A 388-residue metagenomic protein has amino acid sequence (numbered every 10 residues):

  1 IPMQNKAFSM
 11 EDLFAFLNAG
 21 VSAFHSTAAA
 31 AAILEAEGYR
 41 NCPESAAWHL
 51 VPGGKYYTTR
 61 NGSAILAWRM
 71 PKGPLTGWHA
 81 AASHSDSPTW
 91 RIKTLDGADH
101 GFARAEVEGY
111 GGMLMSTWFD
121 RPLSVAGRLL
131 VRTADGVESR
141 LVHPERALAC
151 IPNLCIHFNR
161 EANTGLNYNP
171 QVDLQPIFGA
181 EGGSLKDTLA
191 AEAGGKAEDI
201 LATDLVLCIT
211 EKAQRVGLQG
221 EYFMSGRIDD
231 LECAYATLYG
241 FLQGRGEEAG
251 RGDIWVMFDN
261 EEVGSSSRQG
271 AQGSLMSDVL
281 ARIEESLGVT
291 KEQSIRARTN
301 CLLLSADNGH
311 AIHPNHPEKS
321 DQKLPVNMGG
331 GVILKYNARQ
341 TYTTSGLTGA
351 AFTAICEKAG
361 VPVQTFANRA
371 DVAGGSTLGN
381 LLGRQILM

Functional and structural regions predicted by a protein language model:
P2-M388: N-terminal hydrophobic/helix-forming segments and targeting peptides
